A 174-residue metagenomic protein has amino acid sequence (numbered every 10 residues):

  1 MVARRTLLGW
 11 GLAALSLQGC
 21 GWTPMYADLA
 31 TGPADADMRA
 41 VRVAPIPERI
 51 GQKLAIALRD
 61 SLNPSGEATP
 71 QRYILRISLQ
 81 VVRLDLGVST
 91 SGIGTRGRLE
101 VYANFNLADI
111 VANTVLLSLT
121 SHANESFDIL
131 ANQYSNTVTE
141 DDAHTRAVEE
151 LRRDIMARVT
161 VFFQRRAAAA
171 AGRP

Functional and structural regions predicted by a protein language model:
R4-L8: N-terminal export leaders
W10-Q18: Bacterial N-terminal signal peptides
Q18-A36: Bacterial Sec signal peptide processing site at the extreme N-terminus
R39-R72: Post-signal-peptide N-terminal segment of Sec-exported extracytoplasmic proteins
P64-S65, L84-L86, R158, F162-R165: Short beta-strands and strand-coil junctions in structured, solvent-facing domains, enriched
S65-R72, R76-T120, E125-D142, R146: Surface-exposed short loop/turn segments
V138-P174: C-terminal/domain-edge helix-coil "capping" segments
